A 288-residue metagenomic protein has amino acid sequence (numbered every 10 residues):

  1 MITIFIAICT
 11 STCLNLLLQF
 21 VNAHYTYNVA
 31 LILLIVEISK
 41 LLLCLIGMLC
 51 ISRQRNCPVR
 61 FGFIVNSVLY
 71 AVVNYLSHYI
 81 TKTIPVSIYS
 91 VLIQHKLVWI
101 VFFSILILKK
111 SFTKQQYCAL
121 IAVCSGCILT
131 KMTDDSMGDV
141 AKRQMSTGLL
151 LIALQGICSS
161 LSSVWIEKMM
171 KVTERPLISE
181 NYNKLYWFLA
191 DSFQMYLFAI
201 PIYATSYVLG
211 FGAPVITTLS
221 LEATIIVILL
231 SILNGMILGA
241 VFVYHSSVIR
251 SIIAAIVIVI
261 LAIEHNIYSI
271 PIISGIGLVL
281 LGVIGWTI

Functional and structural regions predicted by a protein language model:
M1-I288: Polytopic endomembrane small-metabolite transporters, centered on the Drug/Metabolite Transporter
